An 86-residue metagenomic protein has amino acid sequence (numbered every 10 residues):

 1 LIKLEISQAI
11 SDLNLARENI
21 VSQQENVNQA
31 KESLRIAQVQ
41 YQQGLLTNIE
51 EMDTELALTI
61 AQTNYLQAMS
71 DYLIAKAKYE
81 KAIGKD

Functional and structural regions predicted by a protein language model:
L1-N64, D71-A82: Amphipathic alpha-helical coiled-coil segments
K85-D86: Short, solvent-exposed mixed-charge patches
